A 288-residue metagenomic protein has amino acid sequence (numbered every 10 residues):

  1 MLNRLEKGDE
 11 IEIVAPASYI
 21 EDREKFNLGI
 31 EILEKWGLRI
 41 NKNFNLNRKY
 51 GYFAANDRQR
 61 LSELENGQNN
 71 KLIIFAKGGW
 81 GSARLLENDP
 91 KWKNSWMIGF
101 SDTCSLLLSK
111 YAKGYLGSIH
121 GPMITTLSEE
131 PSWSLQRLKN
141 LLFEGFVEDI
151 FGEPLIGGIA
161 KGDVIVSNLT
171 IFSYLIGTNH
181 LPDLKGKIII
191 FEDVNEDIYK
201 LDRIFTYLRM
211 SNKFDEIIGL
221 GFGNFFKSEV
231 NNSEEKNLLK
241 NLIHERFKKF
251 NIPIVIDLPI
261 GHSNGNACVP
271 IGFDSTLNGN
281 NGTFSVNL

Functional and structural regions predicted by a protein language model:
M1-N69: ATP/NTP phosphate-donor binding region
E24, D163-V194: Conserved beta-alpha junction segments in alpha/beta enzyme cores
G67-L72, E216-I217: Short acidic/histidine-rich motifs immediately flanking catalytic phosphotransfer sites in two-component signaling
K71-S82, F100: N-terminal glycine-rich "phosphate-gripper" loop used for MgATP/nucleotide binding and carboxylate activation
P90-K110, G117-I124, P253: Short, acidic/small-residue loops that bind anionic groups at enzyme active sites
Y115-G177: Conserved anion/nucleotide-ligand pocket segment
D183-L239: Internal helical hairpin/lid segments
N224-L288: ATP/nucleoside-binding phosphotransfer catalytic cores, i.e., glycine-rich phosphate-binding loops
